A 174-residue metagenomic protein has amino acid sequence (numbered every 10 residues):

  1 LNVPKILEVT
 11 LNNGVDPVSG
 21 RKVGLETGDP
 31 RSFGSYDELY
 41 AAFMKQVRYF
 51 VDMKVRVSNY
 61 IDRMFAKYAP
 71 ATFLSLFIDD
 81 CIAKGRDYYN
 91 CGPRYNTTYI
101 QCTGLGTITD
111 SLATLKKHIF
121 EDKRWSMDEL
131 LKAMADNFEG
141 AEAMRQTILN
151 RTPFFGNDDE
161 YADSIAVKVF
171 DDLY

Functional and structural regions predicted by a protein language model:
L1-T147: Structured mid-domain segments that build the active-site/substrate or prosthetic-cofactor binding neighborhood
E129, A133-Y174: A long, glycine-enriched binding/interface module in the latter
